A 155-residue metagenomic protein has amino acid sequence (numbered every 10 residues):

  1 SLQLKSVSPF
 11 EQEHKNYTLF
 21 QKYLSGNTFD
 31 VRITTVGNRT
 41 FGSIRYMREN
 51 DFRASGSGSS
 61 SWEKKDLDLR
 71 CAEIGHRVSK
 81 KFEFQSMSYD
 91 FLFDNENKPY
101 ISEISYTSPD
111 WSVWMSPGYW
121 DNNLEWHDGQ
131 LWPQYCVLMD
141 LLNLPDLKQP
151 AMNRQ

Functional and structural regions predicted by a protein language model:
S1-E73: Phosphate-binding site of ATP-dependent enzymes
L19, F41-G42, M87, Y100-E103: Protein kinase-like catalytic core scaffold
L24-S25, K81-F84: Short loop/turn motifs at secondary-structure junctions and domain boundaries
K65-D66, F93-Q155: C-terminal active-site "lid" helix and adjoining low-complexity regulatory extension at the edge of ATP-using catalytic
G75-V78: A conserved acidic, glycine/proline-rich C-terminal tail/linker
F84-E96: A short glycine-rich, hydrophobically flanked beta-strand micro-motif that places a catalytic Asp/Glu for divalent metal
